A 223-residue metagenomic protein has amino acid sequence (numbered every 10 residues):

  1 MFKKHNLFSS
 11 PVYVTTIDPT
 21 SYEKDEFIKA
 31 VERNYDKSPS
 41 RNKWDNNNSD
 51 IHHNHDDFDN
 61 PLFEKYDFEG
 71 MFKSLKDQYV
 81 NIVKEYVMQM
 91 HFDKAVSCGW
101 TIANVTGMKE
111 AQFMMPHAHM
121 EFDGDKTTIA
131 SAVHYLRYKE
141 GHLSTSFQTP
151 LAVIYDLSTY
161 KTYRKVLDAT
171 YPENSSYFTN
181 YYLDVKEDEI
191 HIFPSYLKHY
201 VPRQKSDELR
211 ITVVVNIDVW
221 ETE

Functional and structural regions predicted by a protein language model:
M1-M88, A111-F113: Non-heme Fe(II)/2-oxoglutarate
K3, H119-D123, P202-S206: Short proline/glycine-enriched turn/loop segments at secondary-structure junctions
Y13, T101-A103, A130-A132, I211-V215: Hydrophobic residues positioned within well-ordered beta-strands of beta-sheet architectures
D18, M108, Y135-R137, N216-W220: Solvent-exposed residues in well-ordered beta-strands and their adjoining turns, especially edge/terminal strands
G70-G99, Q112-E140: Active-site region of the double-stranded beta-helix
N104-I190: Catalytic core of non-heme Fe(II) oxygenases with the double-stranded beta-helix
T170-E223: Catalytic core of Fe(II)/2-oxoglutarate
